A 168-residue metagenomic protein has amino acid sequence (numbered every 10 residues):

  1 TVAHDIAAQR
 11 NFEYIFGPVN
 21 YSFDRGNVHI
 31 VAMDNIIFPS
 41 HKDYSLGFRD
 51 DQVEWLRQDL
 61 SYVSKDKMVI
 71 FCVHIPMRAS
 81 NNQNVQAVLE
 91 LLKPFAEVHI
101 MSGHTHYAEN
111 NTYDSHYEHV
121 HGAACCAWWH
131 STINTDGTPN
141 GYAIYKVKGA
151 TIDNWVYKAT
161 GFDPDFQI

Functional and structural regions predicted by a protein language model:
T1, V73-I75, V156: A cross-domain feature marking catalytic cores of carbohydrate-active enzymes and several ubiquitous metabolic/repair
T1-K65, N84-M101, E109-V147: Extended active-site neighborhood of metal-dependent phosphoesterases/phosphodiesterases
W55, V69, Q167-I168: Short, intrinsically disordered, charge-balanced linker/junction segments flanking boundaries in proteins
L60-A79: Short acidic, glycine-rich surface-loop motifs adjacent to enzyme active sites
H74, H104-H106: Histidine-centered divalent metal-coordination motifs
R78-S80, Y107-E109, C126-W128, D163-P164: Flexible loop/turn segments at secondary-structure boundaries
H104, V120-G122, V156-K158: Active-site proximal loops enriched in glycine and acidic residues that flank catalytic Cys/His/Asp and coordinate
A143-I168: A short C-terminal boundary segment appended to hydrolase-like catalytic domains
